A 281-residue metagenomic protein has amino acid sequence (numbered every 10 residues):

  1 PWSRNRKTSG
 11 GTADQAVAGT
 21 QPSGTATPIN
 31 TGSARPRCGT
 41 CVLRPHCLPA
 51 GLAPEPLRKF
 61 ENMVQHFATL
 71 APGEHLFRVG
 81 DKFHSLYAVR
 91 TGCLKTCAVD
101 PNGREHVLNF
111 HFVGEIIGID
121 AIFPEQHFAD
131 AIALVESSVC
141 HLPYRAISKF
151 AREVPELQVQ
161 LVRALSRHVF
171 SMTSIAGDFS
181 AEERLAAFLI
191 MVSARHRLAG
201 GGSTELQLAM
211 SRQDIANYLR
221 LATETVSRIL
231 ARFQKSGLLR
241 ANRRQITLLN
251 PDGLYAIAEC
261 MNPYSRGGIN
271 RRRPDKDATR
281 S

Functional and structural regions predicted by a protein language model:
W2-G10, D14-P72, I116-I117, A121-I122: Cyclic nucleotide-binding regulatory module and flanking cytosolic helices
Q15, Q21, A194-S281: Phosphate-/nucleic-acid-contacting segments
F67, L86, F110, H141 (+2 more regions): Short aromatic/basic micro-patch
G73, H84-C97, F112-G114: Glycine- and acidic-residue-biased ligand/ion/polar-headgroup-sensing regions
H75-D81: Short phosphate-coordinating micro-motif centered on Lys-Gly-acidic
K95-H106: A short beta-strand-loop-beta hairpin characteristic of the jelly-roll/cupin
V107-S171: Cyclic-nucleotide recognition modules
V135, R152-A222: Polybasic "coupling" helices that flank or enter modular domains
